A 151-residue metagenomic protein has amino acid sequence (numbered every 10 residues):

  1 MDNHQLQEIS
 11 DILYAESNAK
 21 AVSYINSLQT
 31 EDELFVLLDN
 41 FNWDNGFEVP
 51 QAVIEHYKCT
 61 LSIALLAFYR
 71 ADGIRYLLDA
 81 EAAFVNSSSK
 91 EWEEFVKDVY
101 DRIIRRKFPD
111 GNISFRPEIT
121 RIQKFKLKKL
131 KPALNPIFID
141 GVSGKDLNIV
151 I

Functional and structural regions predicted by a protein language model:
M1-I151: Alpha-helical scaffold segments
